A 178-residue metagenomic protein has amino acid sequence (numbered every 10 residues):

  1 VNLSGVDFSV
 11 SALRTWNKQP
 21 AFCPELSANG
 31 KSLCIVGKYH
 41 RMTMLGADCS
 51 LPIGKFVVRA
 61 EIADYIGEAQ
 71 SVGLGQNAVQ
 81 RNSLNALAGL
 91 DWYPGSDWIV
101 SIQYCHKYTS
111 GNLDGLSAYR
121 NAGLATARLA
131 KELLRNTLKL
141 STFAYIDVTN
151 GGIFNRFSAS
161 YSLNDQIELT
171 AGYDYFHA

Functional and structural regions predicted by a protein language model:
V1-Q80: Surface-exposed beta-loop-beta
V1-S4, V10, A47-L51, A60 (+5 more regions): Residues on the lipid-exposed face of transmembrane beta-strands in outer-membrane beta-barrel proteins
G5-F8, K55-R59, D97-I102, R135-L140 (+1 more regions): Repeated loop/turn-to-beta-strand initiation elements of outer-membrane beta-barrel proteins
A12-K18, I53-K55, D64-E68, Y104-S110 (+3 more regions): Transmembrane beta-strands of outer-membrane beta-barrel pores
A21-A28, A69-N77, G111-A118, T142-A144 (+1 more regions): Outer-membrane beta-barrel translocator domains and adjoining extracellular loop/strand segments of Gram-negative
V36-R41, G75-L84, L116-N121, D147-G151: Replace "Gram-negative outer membrane beta-barrel proteins" with "bacterial and organellar outer membrane beta-barrel
W98-T149, R156: Substrate-recognition/cap regions that form aromatic- and gly/pro-loop-enriched pockets for small-molecule ligands
I153-A178: Predominantly the C-terminal beta-signal and adjacent terminal strand-loop region of outer-membrane beta-barrel
